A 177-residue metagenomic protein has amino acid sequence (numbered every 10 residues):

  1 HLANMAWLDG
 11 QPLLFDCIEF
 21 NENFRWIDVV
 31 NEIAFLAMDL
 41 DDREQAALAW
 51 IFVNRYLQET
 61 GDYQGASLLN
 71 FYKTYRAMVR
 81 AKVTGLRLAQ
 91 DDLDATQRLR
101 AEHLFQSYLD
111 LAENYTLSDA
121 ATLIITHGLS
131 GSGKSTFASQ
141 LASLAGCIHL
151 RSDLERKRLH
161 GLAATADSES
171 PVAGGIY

Functional and structural regions predicted by a protein language model:
H1-V30, A120-S143: Active-site acidic catalytic loop and adjacent metal/ATP-binding pocket of ATP-dependent phosphoryl transfer enzymes
A3-G10, A46-L48, H149-R151, H160: Proline-centered turn/helix-capping motifs that create local helix->coil transitions or kinks
W7-L57, G61, A166-D167, P171: Active-site Asp-x-Gly
L8, D39-R43, R55-E59, Y75 (+6 more regions): Generic, well-ordered alpha-helical scaffold segments in large soluble proteins
C17, A81, D153: Fold-independent oxyanion-binding glycine-rich loops and adjacent beta-strand/coil segments at enzyme active sites
N31, A37-A81, A95-Y108: A conserved long alpha-helix in the C-terminal portion of kinase-like catalytic domains
K82-T126: ATP/Mg2+ or Mg2+-diphosphate-binding catalytic cores that bind nucleotide phosphates or diphosphates via glycine-rich
S139-Y177: Conserved substrate/cofactor phosphate-moiety recognition/catalytic segment in nucleotide-dependent phosphotransferases
